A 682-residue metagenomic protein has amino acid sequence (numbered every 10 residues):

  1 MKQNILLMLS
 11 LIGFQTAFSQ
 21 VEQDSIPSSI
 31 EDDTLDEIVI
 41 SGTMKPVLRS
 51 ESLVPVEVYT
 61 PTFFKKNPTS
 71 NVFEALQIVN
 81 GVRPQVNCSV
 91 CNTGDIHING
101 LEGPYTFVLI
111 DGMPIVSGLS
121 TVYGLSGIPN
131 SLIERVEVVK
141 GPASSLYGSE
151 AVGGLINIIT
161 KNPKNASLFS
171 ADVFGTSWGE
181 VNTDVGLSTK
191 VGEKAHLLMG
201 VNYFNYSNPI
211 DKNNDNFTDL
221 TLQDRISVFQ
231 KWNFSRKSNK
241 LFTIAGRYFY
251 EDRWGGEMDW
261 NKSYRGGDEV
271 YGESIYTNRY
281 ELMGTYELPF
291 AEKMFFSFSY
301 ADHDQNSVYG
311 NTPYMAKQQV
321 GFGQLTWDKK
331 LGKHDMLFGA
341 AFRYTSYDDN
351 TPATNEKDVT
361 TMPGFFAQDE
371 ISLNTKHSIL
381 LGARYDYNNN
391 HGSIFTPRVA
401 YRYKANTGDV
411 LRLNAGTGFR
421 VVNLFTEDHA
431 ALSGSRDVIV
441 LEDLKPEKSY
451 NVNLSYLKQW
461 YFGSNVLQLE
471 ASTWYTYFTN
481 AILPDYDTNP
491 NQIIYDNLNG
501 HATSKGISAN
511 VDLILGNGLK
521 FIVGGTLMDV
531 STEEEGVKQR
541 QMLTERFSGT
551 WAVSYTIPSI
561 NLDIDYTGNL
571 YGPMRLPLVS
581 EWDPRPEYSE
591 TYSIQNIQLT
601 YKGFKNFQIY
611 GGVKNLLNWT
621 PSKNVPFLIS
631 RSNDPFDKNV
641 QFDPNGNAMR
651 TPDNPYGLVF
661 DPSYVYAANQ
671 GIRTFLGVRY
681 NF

Functional and structural regions predicted by a protein language model:
V21-K65, G103: Short, acidic, small-residue-rich periplasmic hinge/interaction motif at the N-terminus of Gram-negative outer-membrane
E22, Y206-S227, N233-M294, Y300-Q319: Flexible loop and strand-edge segments within Gram-negative outer membrane beta-barrel domains
D33, L570-P577, Y601-F682: C-terminal beta-signal and adjacent terminal beta-strands/loops of Gram-negative outer-membrane beta-barrel proteins
V72-A75, G94-H97, G124-P129, V138 (+2 more regions): N-terminal periplasmic accessory domains that precede and gate Gram-negative outer-membrane beta-barrel machines
F73-P114, E134: Extracytoplasmic beta-strand/coil segments of soluble accessory domains associated with Gram-negative outer-membrane
H97, M113-K140, V228, L441: Short acidic/polar hinge/loop motifs at secondary-structure boundaries that mediate gating or recognition
K293-S307, K404, R412, K445-N497 (+1 more regions): Membrane-embedded beta-barrel scaffold of Gram-negative outer-membrane proteins
S372-K376, L469, W474-Y477, N497-V579 (+1 more regions): Gram-negative outer-membrane beta-barrel transporters
